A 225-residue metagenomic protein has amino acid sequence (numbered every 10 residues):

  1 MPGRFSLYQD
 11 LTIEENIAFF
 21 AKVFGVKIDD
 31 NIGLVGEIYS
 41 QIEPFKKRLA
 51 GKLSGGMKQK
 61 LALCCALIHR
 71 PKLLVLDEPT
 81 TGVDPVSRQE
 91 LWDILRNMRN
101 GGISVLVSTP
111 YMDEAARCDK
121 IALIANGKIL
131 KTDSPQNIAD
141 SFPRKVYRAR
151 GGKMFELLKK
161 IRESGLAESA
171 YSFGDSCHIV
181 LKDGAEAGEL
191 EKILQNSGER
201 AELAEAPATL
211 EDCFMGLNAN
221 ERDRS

Functional and structural regions predicted by a protein language model:
M1-I124: ABC transporter nucleotide-binding domains
L106, F142-R144: Short gly/pro-enriched beta-turn/loop segments at secondary-structure junctions
T132-D133: ABC ATPase "signature
Q136-D140: Short acidic-hydrophobic catalytic motif
R144-E221: Short, charged/small-residue-rich alpha-helical element at the C-terminal edge of ABC transporter nucleotide-binding
